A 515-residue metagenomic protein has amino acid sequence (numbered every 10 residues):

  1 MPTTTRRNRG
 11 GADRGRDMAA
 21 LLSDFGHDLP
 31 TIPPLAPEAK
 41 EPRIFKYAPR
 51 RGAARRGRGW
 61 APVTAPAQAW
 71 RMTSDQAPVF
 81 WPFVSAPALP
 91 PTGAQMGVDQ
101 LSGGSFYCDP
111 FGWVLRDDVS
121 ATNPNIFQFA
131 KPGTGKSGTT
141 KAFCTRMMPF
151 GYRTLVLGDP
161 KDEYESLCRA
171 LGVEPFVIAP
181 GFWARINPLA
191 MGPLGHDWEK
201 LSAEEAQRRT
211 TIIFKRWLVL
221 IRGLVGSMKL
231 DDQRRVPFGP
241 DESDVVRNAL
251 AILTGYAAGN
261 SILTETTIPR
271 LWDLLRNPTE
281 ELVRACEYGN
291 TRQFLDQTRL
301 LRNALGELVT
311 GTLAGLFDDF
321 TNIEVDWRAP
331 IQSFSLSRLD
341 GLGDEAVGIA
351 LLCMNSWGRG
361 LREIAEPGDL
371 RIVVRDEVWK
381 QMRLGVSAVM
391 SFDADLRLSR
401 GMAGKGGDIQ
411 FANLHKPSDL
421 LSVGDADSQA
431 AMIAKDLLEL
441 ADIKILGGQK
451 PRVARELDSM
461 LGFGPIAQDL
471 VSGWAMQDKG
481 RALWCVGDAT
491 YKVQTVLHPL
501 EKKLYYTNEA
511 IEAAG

Functional and structural regions predicted by a protein language model:
M1-N125, L500, A510-G515: Basic- and hydrophobic-enriched, low-structure N-terminal and domain-boundary segments that flank ATP-binding catalytic
P78-L101, R169-G172, L189-D408, A482-W484: P-loop NTPase motor domains
Q95-P180: Glycine-rich phosphate-binding loop of nucleotide-binding enzymes
P110-G112, S335-R338, V486-D488, L497-P499: Flexible glycine-/small-residue-rich
G112-V114, V119-T134, K141-C144, S337-L470: Conserved P-loop NTPase motor cores
P175-V177, I331-S333, K444-L446: Conserved beta-strand scaffold positions in the cores of enzyme catalytic domains, especially in NTP/NDP-utilizing
W183: Conserved phosphoryl-transfer catalytic core
E205-I262, L421-G515: P-loop NTPase motor core of the ASCE superfamily
